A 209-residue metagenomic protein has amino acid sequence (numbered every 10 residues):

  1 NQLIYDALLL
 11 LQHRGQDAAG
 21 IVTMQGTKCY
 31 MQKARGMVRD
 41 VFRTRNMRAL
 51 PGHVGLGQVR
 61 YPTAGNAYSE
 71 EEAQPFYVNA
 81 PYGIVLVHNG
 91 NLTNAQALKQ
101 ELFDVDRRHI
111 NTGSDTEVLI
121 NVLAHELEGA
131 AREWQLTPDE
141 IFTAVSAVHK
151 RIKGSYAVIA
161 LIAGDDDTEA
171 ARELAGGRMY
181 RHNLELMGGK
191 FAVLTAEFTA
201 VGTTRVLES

Functional and structural regions predicted by a protein language model:
N1-S209: Conserved short alpha-helical segments that host acidic/polar catalytic motifs at enzyme active sites
